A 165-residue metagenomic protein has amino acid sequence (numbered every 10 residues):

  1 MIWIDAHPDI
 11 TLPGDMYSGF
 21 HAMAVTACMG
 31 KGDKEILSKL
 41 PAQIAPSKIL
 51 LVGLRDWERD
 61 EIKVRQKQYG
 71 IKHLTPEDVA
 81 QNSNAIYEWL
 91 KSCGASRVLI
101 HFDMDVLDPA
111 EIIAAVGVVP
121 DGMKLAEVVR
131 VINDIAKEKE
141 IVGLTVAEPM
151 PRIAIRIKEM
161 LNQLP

Functional and structural regions predicted by a protein language model:
M1-S38, K48, E138-K139: Active-site histidine-anchored catalytic micro-motif
I2, L50, V98-I100: Conserved beta-strand elements of the Class I
I4-A6, M29, L51-D56, T75-E77 (+1 more regions): Short, structured patches in soluble enzyme cores that scaffold and shape functional sites
P8-G14, E58-E61, R152-I155: Short, well-ordered, mixed-charge alpha-helical segments that flank or form enzyme active sites
Y17, P41-A42, L90: Short secondary-structure boundary/capping segments
G32-D33, V52-E58, D78-A80, M123-A126: A general structural motif
K39-R65, Y69-I71: Hydrophobic, aromatic-enriched interface-forming segments
K63, Q68-P165: Catalytic cores of soluble, metal-dependent hydrolases
